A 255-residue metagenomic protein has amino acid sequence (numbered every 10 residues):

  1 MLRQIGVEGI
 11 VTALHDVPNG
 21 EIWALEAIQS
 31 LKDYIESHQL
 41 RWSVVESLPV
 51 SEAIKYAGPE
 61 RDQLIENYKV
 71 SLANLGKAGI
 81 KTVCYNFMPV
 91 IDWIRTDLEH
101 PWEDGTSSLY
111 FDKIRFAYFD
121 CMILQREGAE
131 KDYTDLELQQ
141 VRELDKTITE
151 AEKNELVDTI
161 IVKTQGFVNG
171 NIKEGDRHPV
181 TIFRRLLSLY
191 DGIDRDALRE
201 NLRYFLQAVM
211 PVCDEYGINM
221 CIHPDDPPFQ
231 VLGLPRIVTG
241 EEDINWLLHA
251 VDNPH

Functional and structural regions predicted by a protein language model:
L2, I10, I35, L75 (+2 more regions): Conserved, mostly hydrophobic/aromatic
A13-Q29: Glycine-rich, proline-tolerant flexible connector loops at the mouths of alpha/beta enzymes
D16, L48-P49, F87-I91, P224-Q230: Active-site-proximal loop/turn and secondary-structure-junction residues that shape catalytic pockets, frequently
N19-I22, L48-E66, I91-G105, R184-I193: Surface-exposed, active-site-proximal loop segments in enzymatic domains
R61, N67-W93: Hydrophobic or amphipathic alpha-helical targeting/insertion segments
Y68-V70, P101-Y133, V238-D252: Acidic, His- and aromatic-enriched active-site or binding-groove loops in soluble protein domains that engage sugars
T134-H255: Acidic/histidine-rich catalytic cores of soluble enzymes
